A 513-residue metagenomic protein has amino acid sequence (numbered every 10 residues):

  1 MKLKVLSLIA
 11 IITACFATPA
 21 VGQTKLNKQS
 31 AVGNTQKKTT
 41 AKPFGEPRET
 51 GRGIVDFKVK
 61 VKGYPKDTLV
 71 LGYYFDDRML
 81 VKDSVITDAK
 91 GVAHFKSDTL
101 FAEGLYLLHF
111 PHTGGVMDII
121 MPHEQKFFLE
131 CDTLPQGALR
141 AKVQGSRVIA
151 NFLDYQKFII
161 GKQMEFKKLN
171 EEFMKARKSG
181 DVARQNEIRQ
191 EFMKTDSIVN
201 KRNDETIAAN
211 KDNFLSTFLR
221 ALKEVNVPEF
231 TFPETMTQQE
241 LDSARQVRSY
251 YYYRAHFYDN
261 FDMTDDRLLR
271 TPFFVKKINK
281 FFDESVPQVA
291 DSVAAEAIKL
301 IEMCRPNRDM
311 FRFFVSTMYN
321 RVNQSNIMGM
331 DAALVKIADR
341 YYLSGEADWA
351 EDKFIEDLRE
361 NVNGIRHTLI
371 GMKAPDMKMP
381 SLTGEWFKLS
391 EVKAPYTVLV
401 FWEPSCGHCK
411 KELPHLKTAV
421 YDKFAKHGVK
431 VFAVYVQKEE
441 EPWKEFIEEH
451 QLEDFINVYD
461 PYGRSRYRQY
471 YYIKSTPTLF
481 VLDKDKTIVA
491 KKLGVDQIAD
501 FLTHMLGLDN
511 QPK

Functional and structural regions predicted by a protein language model:
M1-S7: Bacterial N-terminal signal peptides that target proteins for export
S7-A17: Bacterial N-terminal signal peptides
T24-K28, V32-K211, F218-L222, N226-T264: A non-transmembrane, solvent-exposed segment enriched in polar/low-complexity residues
Q324-P380, S390-E391, Y421, E441 (+3 more regions): N-proximal helix/coil linker or "cap" segments that precede and/or mark the start of modular domains
F387-L416, V431-F432: Short active-site neighborhood of thiol/selenol oxidoreductases, capturing the structured segment around
K410-E449, G463-R468: Structural microenvironment flanking redox-active thiols in thiol-disulfide oxidoreductases
I447-F480, K484: Short, internal strand/loop/helix patches that form the active-site neighborhood or redox-interaction surface
S475-T478, K484-P512: Non-catalytic, surface beta->alpha helical segment in thiol-disulfide oxidoreductase systems
